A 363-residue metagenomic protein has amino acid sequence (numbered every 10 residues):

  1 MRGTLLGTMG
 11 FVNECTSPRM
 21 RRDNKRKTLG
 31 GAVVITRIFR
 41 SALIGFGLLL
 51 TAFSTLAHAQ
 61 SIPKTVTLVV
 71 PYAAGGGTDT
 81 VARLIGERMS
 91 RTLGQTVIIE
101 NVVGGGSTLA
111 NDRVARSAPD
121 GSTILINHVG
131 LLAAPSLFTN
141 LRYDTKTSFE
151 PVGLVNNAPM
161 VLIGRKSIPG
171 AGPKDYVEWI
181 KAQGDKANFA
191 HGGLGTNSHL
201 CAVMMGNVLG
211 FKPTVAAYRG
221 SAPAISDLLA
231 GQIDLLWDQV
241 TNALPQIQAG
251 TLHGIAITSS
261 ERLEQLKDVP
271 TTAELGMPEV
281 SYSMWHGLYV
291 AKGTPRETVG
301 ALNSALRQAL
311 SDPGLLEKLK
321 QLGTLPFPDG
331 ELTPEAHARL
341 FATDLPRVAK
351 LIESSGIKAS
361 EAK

Functional and structural regions predicted by a protein language model:
A42-S54: Bacterial N-terminal signal peptides
A59-T147, K186-N188, L194, N207-Q239 (+3 more regions): N-terminal (or domain-start) structured segment
I62, R116-S122, S136-P223, T272 (+1 more regions): Hinge/capping helix and adjacent helix->loop/strand transition within the periplasmic-binding protein
K64-T65, R296-K363: An extracytoplasmic/periplasmic, membrane-proximal ligand-sensing/linker region
D144-L154, K212-A216, D234-L235, P245-S281 (+1 more regions): Short beta-strand->loop
